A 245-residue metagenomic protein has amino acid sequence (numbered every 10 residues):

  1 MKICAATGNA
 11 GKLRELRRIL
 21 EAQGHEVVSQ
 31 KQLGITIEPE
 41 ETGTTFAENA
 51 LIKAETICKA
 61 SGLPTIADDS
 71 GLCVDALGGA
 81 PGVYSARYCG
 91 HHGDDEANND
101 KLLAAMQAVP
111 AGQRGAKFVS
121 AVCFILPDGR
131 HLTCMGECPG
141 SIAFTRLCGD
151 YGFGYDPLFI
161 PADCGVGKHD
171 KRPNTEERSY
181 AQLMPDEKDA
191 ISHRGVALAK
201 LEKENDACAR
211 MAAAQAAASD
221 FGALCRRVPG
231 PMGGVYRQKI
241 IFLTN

Functional and structural regions predicted by a protein language model:
M1-C4, A10-A209: Anionic-ligand binding patches
A212-A213, K239: Short linear segments in intrinsically disordered or otherwise low-structure-confidence regions
Q238-T244: Short, intrinsically disordered C-terminal tails of secreted or membrane-associated proteins
